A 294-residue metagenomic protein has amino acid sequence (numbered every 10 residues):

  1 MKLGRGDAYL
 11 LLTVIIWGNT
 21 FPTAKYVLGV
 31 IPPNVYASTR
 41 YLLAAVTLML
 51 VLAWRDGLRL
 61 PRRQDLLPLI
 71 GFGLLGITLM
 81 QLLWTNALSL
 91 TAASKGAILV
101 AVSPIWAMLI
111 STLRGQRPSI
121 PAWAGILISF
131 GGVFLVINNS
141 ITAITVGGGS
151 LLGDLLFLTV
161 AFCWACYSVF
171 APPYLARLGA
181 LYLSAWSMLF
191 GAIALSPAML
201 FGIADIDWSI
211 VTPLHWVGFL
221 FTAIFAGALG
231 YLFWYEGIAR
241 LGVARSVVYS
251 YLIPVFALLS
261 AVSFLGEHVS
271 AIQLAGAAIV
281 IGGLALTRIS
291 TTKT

Functional and structural regions predicted by a protein language model:
M1-S38, I144-P173, I193, P197: Glycine-/small-residue-enriched transmembrane alpha-helix faces in small-molecule transporters and effluxers
I16, T20-F21, M49-V100, L135 (+1 more regions): Specific transmembrane alpha-helical segments of multi-pass solute transporters/efflux pumps, especially DMT/EamA
P22-V30, N86-S89, I137-S150, L200-L214 (+2 more regions): Membrane-interface helix termini and inter-helical loops of multi-pass transporters
G29-A44, T85-S103, S150-C163, L214-I224: Structural signature of hydrophobic alpha-helical transmembrane segments
G29-L79, P104-I110, F162-F170, S184-I203 (+2 more regions): Transmembrane alpha-helices of multi-pass small-molecule transport proteins
A37-T39, Q81, K95-V102, S168-I193 (+1 more regions): Helix-helix packing/entry segments at the starts of transmembrane helices
T47-L60, S103-F130, V255-A275: C-terminal transmembrane-helix exit sites in multi-pass transporters
L48, I70, P118-S140, L195 (+3 more regions): Hydrophobic transmembrane alpha-helices of multi-pass small-molecule transport proteins
